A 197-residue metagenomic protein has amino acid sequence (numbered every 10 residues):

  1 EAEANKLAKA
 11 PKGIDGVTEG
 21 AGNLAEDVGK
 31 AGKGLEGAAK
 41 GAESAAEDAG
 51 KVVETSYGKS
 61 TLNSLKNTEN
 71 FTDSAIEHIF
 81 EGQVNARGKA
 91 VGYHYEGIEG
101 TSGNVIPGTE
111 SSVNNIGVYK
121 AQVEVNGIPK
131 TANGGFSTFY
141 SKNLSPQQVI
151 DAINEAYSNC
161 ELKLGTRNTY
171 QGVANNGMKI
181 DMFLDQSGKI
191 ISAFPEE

Functional and structural regions predicted by a protein language model:
E1-S187, I191-E197: Compositionally biased, low-complexity segments of secreted and virulence-associated proteins that act as
